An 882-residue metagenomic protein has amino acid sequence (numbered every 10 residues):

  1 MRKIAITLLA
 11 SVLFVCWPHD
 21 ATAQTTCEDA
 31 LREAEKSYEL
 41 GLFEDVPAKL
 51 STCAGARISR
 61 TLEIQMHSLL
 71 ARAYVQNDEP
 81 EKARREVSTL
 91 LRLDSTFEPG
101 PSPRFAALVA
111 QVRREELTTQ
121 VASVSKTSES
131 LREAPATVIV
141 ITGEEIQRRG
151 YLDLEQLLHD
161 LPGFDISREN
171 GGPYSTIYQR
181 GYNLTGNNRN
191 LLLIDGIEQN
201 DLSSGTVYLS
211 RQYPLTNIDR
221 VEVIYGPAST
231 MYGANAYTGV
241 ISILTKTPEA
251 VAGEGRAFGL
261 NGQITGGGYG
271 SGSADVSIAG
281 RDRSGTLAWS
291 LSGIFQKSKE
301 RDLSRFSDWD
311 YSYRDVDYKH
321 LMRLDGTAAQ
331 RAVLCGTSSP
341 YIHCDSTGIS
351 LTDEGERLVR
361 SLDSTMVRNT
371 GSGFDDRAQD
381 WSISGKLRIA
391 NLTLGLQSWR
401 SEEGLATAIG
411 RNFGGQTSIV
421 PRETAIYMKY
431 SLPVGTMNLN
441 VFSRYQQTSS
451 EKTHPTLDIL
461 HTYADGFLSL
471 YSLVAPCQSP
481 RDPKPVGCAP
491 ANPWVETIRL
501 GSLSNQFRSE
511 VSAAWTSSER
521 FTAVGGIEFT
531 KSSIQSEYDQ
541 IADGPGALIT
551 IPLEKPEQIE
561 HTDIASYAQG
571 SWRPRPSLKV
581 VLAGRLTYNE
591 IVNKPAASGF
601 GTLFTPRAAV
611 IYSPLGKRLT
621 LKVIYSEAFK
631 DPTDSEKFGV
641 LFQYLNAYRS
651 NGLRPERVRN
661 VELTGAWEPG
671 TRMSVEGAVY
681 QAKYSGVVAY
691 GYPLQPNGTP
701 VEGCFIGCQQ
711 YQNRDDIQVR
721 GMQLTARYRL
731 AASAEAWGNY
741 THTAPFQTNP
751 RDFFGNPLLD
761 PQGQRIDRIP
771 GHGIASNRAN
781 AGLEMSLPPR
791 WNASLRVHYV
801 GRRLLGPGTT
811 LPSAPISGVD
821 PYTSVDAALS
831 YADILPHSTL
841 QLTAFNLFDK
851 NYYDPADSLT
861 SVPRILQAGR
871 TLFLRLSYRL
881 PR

Functional and structural regions predicted by a protein language model:
N77, A279-R283, L287, D376 (+7 more regions): Conserved C-terminal beta-signal and adjacent last beta-strands/turns of outer-membrane beta-barrel proteins
Q111, S123, E155-D201: Extracytoplasmic beta-strand/coil segments of soluble accessory domains associated with Gram-negative outer-membrane
I197-P227: Short acidic/polar hinge/loop motifs at secondary-structure boundaries that mediate gating or recognition
L202, N217-D219, T230-R323, D376-W381 (+1 more regions): Outer-membrane beta-barrel translocator/receptor signature
K386-S401, R422-A596, M673-V679, R729 (+1 more regions): Face-selective signature of the C-terminal outer-membrane beta-barrel domain
R508-E510, I559, A565, S650-R654 (+4 more regions): Outer membrane beta-barrel strand-and-loop segments of large Gram-negative receptors, especially TonB-dependent
Q540-I541, P545-G546, E590-V592, S598 (+5 more regions): Surface-exposed extracellular loop regions of Gram-negative outer-membrane beta-barrel proteins, predominantly
R573-V581, N589, V679-Y684, F705-G808 (+1 more regions): Gram-negative outer-membrane beta-barrel transporters
